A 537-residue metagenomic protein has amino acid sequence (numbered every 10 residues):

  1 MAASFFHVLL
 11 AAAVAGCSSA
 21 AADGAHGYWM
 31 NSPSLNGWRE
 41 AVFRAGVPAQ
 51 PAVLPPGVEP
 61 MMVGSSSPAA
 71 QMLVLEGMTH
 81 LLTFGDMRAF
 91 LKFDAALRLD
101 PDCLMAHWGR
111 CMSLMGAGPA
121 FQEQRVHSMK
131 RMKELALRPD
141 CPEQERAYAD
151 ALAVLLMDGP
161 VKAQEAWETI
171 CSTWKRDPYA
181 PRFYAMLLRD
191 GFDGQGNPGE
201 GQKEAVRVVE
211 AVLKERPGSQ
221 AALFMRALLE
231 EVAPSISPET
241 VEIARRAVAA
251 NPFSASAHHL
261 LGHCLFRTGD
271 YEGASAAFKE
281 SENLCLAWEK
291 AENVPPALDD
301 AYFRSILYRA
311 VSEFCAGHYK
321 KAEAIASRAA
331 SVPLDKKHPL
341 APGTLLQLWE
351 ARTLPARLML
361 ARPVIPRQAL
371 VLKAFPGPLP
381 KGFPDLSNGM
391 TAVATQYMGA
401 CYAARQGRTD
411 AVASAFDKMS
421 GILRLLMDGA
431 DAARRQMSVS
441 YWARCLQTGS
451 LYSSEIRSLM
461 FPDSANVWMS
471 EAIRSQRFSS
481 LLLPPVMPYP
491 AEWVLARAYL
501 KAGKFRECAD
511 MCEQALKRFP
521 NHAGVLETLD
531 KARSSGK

Functional and structural regions predicted by a protein language model:
D23-E200, V206, E215, G269 (+4 more regions): N-terminal alpha-helical interaction modules that lie
A69, C103-L104, R176-A180, S219-Q220 (+4 more regions): Residue-level recognition of tetratricopeptide repeat
A69, E76, R110, D150 (+12 more regions): Structural register within alpha-helical repeat arrays
V74, M105-G109, R182-F183, F224-M225 (+10 more regions): Alpha-solenoid helical repeat scaffolds
T79, S113, A153-V154, L187 (+9 more regions): Residue-level signature for tetratricopeptide repeat
D100, W174, R216-P217, N251 (+3 more regions): A structural motif in tetratricopeptide-repeat
